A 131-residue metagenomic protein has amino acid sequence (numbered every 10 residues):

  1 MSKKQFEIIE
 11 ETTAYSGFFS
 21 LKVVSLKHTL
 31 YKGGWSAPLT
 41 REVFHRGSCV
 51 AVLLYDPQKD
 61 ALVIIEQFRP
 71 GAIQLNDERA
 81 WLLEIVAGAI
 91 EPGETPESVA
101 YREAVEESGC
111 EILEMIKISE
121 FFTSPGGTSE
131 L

Functional and structural regions predicted by a protein language model:
M1-T12: A short, amphipathic edge element
E7, E111-I118: A short coil-to-beta-strand element that immediately follows conserved catalytic motifs
E11-A14, S119-S124: Short, solvent-exposed loop/turn elements at beta->coil junctions and helix N-caps that rim active or binding pockets
Y15-K59, Q67: Acidic, metal-coordinating catalytic segment for phosphate/diphosphate chemistry, firing primarily on the Nudix
S25-L30, S124-L131: Active-site-adjacent beta-strand/loop module that shapes the phosphate/pyrophosphate-binding cleft
R41-F44, A61-R102: Conserved Nudix-box catalytic region and its N-terminal flanking loop in Nudix hydrolases and closely related
A61-L62, M115, L131: Conserved active-site beta-strand-loop modules that form the wall/rim of enzyme catalytic pockets and either contain
G93-S98, E107, E111-E114: Beta-rich strand-turn-strand
